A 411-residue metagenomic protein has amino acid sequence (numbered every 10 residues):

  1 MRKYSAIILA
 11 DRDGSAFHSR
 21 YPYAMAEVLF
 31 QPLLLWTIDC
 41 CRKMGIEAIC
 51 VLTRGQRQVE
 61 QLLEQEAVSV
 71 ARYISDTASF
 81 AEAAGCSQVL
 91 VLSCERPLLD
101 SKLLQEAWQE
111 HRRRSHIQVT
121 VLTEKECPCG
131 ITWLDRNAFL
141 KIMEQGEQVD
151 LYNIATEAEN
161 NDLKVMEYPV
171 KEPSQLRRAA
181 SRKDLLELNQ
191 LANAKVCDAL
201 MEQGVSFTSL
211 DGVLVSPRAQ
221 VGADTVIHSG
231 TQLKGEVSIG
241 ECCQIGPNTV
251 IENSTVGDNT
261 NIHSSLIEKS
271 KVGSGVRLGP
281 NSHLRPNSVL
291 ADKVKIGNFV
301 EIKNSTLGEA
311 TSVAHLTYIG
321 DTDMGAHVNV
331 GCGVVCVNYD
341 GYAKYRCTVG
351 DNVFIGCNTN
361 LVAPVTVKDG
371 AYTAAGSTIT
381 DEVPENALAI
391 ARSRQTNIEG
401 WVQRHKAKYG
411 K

Functional and structural regions predicted by a protein language model:
R2-Q58, V68, Q105: N-terminal glycine-rich phosphate-binding loop and ensuing alpha1 helix
A26, T132, M166, R178 (+3 more regions): Residues that recognize and position ribonucleotide moieties
L34, L92-E95, S181, I227: Residue-level signal for inorganic ion chemistry
E60, E64-M143: Conserved beta-loop-beta/alpha segment of the NTase-like Rossmann-fold superfamily that binds/positions NTPs
T123-D198: Catalytic-core segments of class I nucleotidyltransferases/pyrophosphorylases that form NMP-activated intermediates
E157-D162, K195-R218: Charge-dense polyanion-binding interfaces
S206-A391, Q395-T396: Structural signal for interior beta-strand "rungs" in well-ordered beta-sheet cores of soluble enzyme domains
W401-K411: Short, charged, intrinsically disordered terminal tails
